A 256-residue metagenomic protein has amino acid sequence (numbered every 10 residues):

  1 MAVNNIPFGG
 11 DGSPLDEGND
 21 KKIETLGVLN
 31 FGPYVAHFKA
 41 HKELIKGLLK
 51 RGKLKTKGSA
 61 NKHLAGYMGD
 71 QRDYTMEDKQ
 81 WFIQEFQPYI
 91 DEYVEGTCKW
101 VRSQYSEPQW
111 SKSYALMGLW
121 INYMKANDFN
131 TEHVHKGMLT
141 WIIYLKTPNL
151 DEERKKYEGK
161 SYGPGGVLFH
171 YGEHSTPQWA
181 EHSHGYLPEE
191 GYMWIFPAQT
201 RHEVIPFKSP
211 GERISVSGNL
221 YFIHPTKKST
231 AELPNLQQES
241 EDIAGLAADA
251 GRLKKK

Functional and structural regions predicted by a protein language model:
A2-S111, W120, M124-N130, P234-L236: Non-heme Fe(II)/2-oxoglutarate
Y34, E212-V216: Short beta-strand micro-motifs in enzyme catalytic cores
Y74-D78, F82, G159-K160, K208-R213: Short, surface-exposed loop and linker segments with low hydrophobicity and enrichment for Pro/Ser/Thr
A115-I195, I205, G211-E212, F222 (+1 more regions): Catalytic core of non-heme Fe(II) oxygenases with the double-stranded beta-helix
D151, S215, N235-Q237: A generic membrane alpha-helix/interface feature
T200-E203: Short, charged beta-turn/beta-strand-edge "cap" motif at the junction between a beta-strand and an adjacent loop
N219-K256: Double-stranded beta-helix
